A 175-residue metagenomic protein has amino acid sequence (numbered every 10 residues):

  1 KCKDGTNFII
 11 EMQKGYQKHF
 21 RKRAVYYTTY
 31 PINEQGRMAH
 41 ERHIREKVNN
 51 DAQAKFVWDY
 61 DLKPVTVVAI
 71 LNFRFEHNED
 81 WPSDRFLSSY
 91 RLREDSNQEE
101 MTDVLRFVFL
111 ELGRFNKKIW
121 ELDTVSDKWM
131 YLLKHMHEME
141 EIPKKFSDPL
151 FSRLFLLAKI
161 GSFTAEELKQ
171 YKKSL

Functional and structural regions predicted by a protein language model:
K1-L175: Elongated, amphipathic alpha-helical interaction scaffolds
